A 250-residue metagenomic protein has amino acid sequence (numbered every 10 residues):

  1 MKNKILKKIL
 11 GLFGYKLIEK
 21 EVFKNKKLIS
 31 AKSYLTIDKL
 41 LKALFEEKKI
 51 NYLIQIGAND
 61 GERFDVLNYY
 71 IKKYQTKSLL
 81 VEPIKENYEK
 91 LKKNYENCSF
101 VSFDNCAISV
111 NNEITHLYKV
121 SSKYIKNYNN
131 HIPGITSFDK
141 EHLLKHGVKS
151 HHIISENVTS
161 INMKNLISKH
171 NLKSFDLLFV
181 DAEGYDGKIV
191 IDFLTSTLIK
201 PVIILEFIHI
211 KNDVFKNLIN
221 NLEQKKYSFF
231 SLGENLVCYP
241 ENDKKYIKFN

Functional and structural regions predicted by a protein language model:
M1-N250: Phosphate/nucleotide-binding beta-alpha loop and adjacent structural elements of enzyme active sites
